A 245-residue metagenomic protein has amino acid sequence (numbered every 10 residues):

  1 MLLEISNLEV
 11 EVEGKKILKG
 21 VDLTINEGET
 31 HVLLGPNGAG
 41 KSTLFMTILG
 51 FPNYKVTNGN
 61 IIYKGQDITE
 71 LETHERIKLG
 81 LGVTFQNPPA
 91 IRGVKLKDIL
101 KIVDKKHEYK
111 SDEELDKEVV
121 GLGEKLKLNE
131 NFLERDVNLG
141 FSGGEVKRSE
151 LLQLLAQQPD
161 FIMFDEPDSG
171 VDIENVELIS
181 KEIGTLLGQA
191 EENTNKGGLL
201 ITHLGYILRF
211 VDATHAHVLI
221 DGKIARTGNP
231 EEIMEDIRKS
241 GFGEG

Functional and structural regions predicted by a protein language model:
L3-I5, L18-G20, I25: Conserved structural motif at the start of ABC-family nucleotide-binding domains
L34-A39: The feature captures the beta-strand-to-loop junction immediately N-terminal to the Walker
K55, D67-G82, I237: ABC ATPase NBD coupling module
T57-Q66, R226: Conserved ABC transporter NBD signature motif
N87, G93-H107, E118: Q-loop/switch helix immediately C-terminal to the Walker
L154-L155: ABC ATPase C-loop
I162-E166, V171: Catalytic Walker B motif of ABC-type/P-loop ATPase nucleotide-binding domains
L219, K223-G245: Conserved beta-strand-loop-alpha-helix hinge in the C-terminal portion of ABC ATPase nucleotide-binding domains
